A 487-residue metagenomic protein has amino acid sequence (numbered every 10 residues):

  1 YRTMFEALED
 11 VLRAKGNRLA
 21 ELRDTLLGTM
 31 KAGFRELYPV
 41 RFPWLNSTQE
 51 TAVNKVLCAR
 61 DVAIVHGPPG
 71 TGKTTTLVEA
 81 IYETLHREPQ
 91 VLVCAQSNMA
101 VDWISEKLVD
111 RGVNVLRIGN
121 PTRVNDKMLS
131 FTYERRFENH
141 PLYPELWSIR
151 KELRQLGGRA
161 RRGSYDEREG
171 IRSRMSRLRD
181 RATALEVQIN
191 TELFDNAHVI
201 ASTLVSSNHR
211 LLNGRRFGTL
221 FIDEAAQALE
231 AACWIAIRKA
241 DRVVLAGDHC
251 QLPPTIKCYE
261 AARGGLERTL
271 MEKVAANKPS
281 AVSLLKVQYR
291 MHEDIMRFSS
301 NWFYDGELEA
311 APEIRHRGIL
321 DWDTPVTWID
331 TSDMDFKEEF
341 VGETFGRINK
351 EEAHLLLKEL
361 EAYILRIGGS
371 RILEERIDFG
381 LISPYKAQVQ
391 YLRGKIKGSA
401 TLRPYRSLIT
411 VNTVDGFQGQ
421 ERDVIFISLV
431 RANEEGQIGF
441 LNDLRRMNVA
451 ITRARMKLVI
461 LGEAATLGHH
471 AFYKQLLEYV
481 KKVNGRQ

Functional and structural regions predicted by a protein language model:
Y1-N54, D110, K127-Q155: Pre-ATPase regulatory/linker segments immediately N-terminal to the P-loop/RecA-like helicase/translocase core
F42-D61, T76, S202, I348: N-terminal pre-P-loop "Q-motif" helix
N54-K55, E83, K107, W234-A236 (+1 more regions): Hydrophobic/aromatic ligand-binding patch that stacks against planar heteroaromatic rings of cofactors or nucleotides
R60-A80, G419: Walker A/P-loop
A63-G67, V91-L92, F379: Conserved beta-strand position immediately N-terminal to the Walker
G67, N120, E224: The Walker A (P-loop) glycine that initiates the GxxxxGKT/S ATP-binding motif of P-loop NTPases
V78-L220, A232, K257, M271-E272 (+2 more regions): Alpha-helical nucleic-acid-binding subdomain of P-loop helicases immediately C-terminal to the Walker A/P-loop
R87-P89, S97, T191, V205-Q487: Conserved helicase motor core of SF1/SF2 NTP-dependent helicases
